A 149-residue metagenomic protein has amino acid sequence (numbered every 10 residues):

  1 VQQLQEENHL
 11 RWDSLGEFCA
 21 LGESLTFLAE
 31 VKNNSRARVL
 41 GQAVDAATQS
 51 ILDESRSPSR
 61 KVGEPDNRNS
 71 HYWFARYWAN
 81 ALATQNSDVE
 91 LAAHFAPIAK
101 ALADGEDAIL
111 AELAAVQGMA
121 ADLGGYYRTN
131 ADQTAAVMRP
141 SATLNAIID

Functional and structural regions predicted by a protein language model:
V1-W78, G105, A111: Extended, well-ordered protein cores
A37, L91-A92: Solenoid-repeat scaffolds in large eukaryotic assemblies
A83-N86, E90: Ligand-binding pocket scaffold of soluble enzyme catalytic domains
A92-K100: Short, charged, amphipathic alpha-helical segments
A103-D107, T129-N130: Short glycine/threonine-rich loop-to-helix capping motif typified by GTGT followed within a few residues by an Asp-Pro
L110-Y127: A glycine-biased, small/acidic residue-tolerant capping/turn segment at secondary-structure junctions
T129-D149: C-terminal accessory extensions/subdomains outside the catalytic/core fold
